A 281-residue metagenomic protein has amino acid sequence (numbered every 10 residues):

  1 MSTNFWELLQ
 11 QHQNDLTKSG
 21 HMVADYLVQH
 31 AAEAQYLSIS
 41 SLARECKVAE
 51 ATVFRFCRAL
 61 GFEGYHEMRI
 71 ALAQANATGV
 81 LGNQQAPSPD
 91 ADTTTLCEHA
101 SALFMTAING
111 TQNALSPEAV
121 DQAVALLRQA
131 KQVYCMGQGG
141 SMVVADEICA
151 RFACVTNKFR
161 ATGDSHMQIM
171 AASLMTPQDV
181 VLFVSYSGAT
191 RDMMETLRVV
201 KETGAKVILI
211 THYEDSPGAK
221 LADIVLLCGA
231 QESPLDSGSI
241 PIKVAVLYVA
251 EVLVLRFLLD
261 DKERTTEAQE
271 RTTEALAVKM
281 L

Functional and structural regions predicted by a protein language model:
S2-E7, D15, H21-M22, A32-Y36 (+1 more regions): HTH-adjacent hinge/linker in prokaryotic transcriptional regulators
E118-A130: Glycine-rich phosphate/diphosphate-binding loops that line cofactor/substrate pockets in enzymes
R128-Y248, V254-D261: Glycine-rich phosphate-binding loops that contact phosphosugars or nucleotide phosphates
D260-L281: A short, charged, Gly/Pro-tolerant segment at domain boundaries
